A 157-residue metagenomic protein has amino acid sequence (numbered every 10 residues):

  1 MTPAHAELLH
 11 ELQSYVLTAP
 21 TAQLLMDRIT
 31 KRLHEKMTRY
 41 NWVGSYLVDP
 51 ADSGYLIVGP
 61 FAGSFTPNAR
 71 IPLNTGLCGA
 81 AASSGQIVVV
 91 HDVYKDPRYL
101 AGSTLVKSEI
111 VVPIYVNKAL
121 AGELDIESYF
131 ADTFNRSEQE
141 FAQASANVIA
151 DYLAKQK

Functional and structural regions predicted by a protein language model:
M1-F61, F65, K155-K157: Intrinsically disordered, low-complexity terminal regulatory regions
T2, Q13, S128-K157: Juxtadomain coupling helices with adjacent low-complexity linkers
P3, P20, N68, P72 (+4 more regions): Residues at secondary-structure transition points
W42, V111, E123: Short hydrophobic/aromatic beta-strand element in the GNAT-like acyltransferase core that lines or flanks the acyl-donor
L47-T104: Regulatory sensory and allosteric helical modules in signal-transduction proteins and certain transcription factors
S108-Y115: A short, aliphatic-rich beta-strand micro-motif
Y115-S128: Sensory-domain boundary capping and coupling elements
